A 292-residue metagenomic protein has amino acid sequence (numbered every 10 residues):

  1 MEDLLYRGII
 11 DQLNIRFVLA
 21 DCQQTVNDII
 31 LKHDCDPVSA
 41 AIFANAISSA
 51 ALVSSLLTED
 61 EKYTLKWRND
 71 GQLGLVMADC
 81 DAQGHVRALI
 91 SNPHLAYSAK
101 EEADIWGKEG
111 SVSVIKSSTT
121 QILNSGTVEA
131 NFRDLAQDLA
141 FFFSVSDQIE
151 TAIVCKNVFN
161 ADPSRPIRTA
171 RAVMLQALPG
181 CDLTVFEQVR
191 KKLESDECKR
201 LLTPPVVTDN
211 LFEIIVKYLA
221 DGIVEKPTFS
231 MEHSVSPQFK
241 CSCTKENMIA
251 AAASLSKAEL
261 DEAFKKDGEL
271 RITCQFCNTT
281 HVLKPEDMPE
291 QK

Functional and structural regions predicted by a protein language model:
M1-M231: Interaction interfaces in information-processing and related assembly proteins
K192-K292: Cys/His-clustered metal-coordination modules, chiefly Zn-binding fingers
